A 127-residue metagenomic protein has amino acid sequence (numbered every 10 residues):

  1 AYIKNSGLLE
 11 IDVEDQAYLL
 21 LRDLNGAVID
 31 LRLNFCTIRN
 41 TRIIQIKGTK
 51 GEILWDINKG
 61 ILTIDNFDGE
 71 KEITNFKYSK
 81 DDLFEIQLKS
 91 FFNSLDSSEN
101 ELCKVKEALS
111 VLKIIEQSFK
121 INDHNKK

Functional and structural regions predicted by a protein language model:
A1-V28, F35-R39, K106-S110: Rossmann-like dinucleotide-binding domain that binds NAD(P)(H)
L24, S90-K127: C-terminal helix-rich "cap/oligomerization" subdomain common to oxidoreductases
L24-G26, K50, D68-G69: Glycine-centered tight beta-turn/hairpin loop motif at sheet-sheet or coil-to-beta transitions
V28, K50-E52, K59-I61: Structural motif
D30-L33, I44, D56: Beta-strand scaffold of nucleotide-dependent catalytic cores
I44, G60-G69: Short polybasic amphipathic segments
I73-Y78, K127: Generic detection of short hydrophobic beta-strand segments and adjacent strand-loop junctions
F76-K89, C103: Active-site loop of classical SDR/Rossmann-like NAD(P)-dependent oxidoreductases, centered on the catalytic Tyr-X3-Lys
